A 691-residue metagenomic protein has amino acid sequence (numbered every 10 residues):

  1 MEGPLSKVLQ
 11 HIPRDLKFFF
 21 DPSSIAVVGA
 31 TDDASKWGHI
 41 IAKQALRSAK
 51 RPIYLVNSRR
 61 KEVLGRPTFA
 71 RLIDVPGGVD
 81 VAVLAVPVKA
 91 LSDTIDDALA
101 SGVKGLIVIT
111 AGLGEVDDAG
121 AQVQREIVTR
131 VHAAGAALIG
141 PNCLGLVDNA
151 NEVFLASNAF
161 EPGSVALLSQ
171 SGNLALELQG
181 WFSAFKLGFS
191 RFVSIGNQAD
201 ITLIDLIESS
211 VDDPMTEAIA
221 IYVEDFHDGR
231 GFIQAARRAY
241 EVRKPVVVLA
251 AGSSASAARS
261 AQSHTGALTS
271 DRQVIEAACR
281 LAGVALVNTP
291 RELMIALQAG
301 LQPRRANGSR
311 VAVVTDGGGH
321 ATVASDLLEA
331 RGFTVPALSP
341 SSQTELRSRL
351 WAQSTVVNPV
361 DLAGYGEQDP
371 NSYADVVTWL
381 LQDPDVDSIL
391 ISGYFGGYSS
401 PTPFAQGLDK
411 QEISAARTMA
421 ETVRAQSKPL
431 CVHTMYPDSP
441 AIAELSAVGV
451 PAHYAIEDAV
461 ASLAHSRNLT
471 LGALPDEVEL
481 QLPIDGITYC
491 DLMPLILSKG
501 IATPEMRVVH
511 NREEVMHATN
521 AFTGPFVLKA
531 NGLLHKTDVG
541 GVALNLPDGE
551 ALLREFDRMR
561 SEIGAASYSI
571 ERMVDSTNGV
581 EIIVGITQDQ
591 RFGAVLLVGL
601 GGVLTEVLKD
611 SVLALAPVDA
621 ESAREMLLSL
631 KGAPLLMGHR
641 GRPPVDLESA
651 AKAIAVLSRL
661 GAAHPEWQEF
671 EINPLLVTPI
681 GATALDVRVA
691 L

Functional and structural regions predicted by a protein language model:
M1-L691: Catalytic-core regions of core metabolic enzymes, especially those transforming organic acids/acyl-group intermediates
